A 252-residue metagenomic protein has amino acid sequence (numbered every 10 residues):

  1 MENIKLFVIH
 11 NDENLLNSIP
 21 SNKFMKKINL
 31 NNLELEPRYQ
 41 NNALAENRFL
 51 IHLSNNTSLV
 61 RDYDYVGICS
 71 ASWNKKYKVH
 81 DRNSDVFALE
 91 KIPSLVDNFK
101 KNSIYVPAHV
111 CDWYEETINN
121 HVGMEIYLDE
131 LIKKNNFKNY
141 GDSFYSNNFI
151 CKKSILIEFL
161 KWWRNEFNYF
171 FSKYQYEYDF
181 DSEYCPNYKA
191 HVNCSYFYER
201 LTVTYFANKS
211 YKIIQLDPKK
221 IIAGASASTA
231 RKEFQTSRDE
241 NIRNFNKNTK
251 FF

Functional and structural regions predicted by a protein language model:
M1-F252: ER/Golgi luminal nucleotide-sugar-dependent glycosyltransferases, focusing on the catalytic module
